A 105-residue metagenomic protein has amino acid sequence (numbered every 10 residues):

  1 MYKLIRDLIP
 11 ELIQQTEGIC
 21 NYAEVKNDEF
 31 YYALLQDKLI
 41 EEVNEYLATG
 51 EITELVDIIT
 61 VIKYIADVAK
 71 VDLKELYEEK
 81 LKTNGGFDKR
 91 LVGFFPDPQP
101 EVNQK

Functional and structural regions predicted by a protein language model:
M1-K105: Flexible "arm" and connector segments at domain edges
